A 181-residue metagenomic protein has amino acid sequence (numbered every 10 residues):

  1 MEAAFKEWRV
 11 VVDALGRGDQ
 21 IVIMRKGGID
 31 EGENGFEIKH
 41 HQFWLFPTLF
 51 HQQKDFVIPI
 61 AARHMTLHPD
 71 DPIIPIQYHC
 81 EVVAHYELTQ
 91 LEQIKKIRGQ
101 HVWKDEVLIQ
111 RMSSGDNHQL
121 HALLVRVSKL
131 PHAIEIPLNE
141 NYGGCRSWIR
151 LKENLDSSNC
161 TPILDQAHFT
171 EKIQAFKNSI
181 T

Functional and structural regions predicted by a protein language model:
M1-T181: Structured alpha/beta reader/binder surfaces that contact nucleic acids or chromatin modification marks
